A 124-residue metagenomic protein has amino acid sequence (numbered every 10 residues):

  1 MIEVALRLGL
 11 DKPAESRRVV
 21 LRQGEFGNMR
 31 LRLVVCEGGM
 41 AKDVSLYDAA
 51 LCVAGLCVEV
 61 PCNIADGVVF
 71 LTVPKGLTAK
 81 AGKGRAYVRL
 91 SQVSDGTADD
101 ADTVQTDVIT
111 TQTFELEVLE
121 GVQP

Functional and structural regions predicted by a protein language model:
M1-Q123: N-terminal assembly/attachment segments of tailed bacteriophage virion structural proteins
